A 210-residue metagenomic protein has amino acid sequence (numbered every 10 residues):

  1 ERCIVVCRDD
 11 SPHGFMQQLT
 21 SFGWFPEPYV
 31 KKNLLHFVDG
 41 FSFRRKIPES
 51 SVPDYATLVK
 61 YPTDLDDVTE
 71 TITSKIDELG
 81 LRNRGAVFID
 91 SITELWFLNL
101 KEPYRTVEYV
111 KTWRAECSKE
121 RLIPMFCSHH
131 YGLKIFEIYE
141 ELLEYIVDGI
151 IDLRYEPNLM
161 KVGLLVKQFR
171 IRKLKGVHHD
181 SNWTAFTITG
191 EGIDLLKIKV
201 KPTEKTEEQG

Functional and structural regions predicted by a protein language model:
E1-G40: Walker A/P-loop NTP-binding active-site region of P-loop NTPases, recognizing the glycine-rich GxxxxGKT/S
R2, L34, R82-A86, S118-C127: Loop/turn-to-beta-strand initiation segments
C7-R8, I89, S128: Short beta-strand/turn micro-motifs composed of small residues that flank or help shape donor/cofactor-binding pockets
E27-K31, D77-R82, A115-E120, L142-Y145: Conserved catalytic network of the ASCE P-loop NTPase/AAA+ motor domain
D39-S42, K173-K175: Flexible glycine-/small-residue-rich
F43-S118: Phosphate-binding/switch loop-helix module in NTP-utilizing enzymes
Y61-D64, G80-R82, T184-G210: NTP-binding/hydrolysis catalytic cores, primarily Walker-type P-loop NTPases
P124-E191, V200: Phosphate-binding/switch region of NTP-binding enzymes
